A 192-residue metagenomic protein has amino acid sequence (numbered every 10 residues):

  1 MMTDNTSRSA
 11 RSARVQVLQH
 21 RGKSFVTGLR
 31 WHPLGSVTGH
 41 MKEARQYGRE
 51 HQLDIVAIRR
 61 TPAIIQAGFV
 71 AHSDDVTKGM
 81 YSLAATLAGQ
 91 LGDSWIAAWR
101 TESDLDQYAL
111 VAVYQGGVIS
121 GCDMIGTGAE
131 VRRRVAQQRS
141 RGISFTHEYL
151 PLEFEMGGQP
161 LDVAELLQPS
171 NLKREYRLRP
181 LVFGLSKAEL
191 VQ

Functional and structural regions predicted by a protein language model:
M1-S170: Cytosolic/nucleoplasmic/matrix-facing N-terminal domains/tails of membrane-anchored or organelle-targeted proteins
R174-Q192: C-terminal single-pass membrane-anchor helix
